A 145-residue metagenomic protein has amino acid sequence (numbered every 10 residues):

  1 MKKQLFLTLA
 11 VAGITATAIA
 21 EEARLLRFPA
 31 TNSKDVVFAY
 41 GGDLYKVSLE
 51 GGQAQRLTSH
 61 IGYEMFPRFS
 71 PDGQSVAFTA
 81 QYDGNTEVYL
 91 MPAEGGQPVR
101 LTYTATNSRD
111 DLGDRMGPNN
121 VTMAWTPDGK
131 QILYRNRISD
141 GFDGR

Functional and structural regions predicted by a protein language model:
Q4-I14: Sec-dependent N-terminal signal peptides
A16-A20: Sec/Tat signal peptide C-region and signal peptidase I cleavage site
E21, Y40-Y45, H60-E64, T79-Y89 (+2 more regions): A flexible loop/linker signature enriched in serine peptidases of the S9 family
E21-V47: Beta-strand-rich domains and repeat architectures in extracellular enzymes and scaffolds, especially beta-propellers
F28, R56-L57, R100-L101: Conserved beta-strand positions that form and line the central face of beta-propeller blades
A30-S33, P67-S75, T122-Q131: Blade-terminus and WD-like Trp-Asp/Gly-His loop motifs, strongest in beta-propeller folds
A39-S75: N-terminal, post-signal-peptide region of Sec/Tat-exported proteins
